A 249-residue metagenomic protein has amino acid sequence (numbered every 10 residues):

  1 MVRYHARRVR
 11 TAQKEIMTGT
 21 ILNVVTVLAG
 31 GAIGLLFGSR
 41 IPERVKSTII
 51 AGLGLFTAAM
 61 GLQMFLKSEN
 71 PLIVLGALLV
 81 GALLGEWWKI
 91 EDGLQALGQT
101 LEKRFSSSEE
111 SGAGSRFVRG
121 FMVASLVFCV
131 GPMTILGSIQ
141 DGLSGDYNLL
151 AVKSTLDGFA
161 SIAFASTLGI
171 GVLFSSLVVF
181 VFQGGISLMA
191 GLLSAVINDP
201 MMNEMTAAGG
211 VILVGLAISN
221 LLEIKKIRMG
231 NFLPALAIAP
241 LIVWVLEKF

Functional and structural regions predicted by a protein language model:
R3-I16: Short, Lys/Arg-enriched N-terminal segments with co-localized hydrophobic residues within the first ~10-30 amino acids
E15-M17, E43-R44, I90-G120: Intrinsically disordered, low-complexity non-transmembrane regions of multi-pass membrane transporters
M17-A29, G76, G142-S154, I197-V211: Structural signature of hydrophobic alpha-helical transmembrane segments
L22-G30, G34, G38, G54-L55 (+15 more regions): Alpha-helical transmembrane segments in multi-pass membrane proteins
I33-K46, Q63-E69, F164, L168-I212 (+1 more regions): Transmembrane-helix boundary and interhelical-loop signature of multi-pass inner-membrane proteins
E43-A77: Long, highly hydrophobic alpha-helical transmembrane signal-anchor segments
G61-M64, G85-S108, A217-I224: Transmembrane helix exit motif
G114-L192: Helix-loop-helix junctions within the multi-pass membrane cores of secondary transporters/permeases
